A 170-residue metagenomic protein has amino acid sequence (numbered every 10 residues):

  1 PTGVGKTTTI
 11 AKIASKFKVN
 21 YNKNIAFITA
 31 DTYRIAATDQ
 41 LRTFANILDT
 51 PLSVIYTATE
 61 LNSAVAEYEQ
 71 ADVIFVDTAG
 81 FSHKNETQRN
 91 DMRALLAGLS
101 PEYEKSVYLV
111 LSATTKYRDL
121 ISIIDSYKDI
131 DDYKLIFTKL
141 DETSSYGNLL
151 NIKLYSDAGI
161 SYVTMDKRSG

Functional and structural regions predicted by a protein language model:
P1-G3, A14, G147: Glycine/charge-rich, flexible interdomain linkers and switch-proximal surface loops that mediate coupling
P1-T2, Y21, I25-A36, A45-L61 (+2 more regions): Switch II (G3) loop of P-loop NTPases
K6: Conserved lysine of the Walker
T9, I13, Q40: Hydrophobic positions on the alpha1 helix immediately C-terminal to the Walker A/P-loop
S15-V19: Walker A/P-loop NTP-binding motif
Q40, T57-A66, V73, H83-G170: Conserved catalytic-core segment of NTP-binding enzymes
